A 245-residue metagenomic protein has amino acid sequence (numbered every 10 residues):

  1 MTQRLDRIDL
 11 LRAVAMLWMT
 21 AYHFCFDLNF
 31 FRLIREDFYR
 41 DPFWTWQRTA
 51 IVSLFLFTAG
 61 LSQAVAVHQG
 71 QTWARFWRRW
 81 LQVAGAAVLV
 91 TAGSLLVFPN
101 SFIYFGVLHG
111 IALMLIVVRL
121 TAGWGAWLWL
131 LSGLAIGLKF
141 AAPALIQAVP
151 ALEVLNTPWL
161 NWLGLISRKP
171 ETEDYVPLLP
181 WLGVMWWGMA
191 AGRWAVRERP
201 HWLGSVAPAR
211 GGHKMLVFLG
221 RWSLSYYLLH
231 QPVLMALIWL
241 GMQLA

Functional and structural regions predicted by a protein language model:
M1-A245: Alpha-helical transmembrane segments and their immediate juxtamembrane cytosolic regions
